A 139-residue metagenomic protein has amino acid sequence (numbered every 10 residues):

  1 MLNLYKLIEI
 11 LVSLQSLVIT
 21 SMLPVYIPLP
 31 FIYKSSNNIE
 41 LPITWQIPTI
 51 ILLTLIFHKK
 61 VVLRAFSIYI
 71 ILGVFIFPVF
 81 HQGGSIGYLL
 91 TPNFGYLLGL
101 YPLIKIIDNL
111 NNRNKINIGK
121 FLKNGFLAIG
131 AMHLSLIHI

Functional and structural regions predicted by a protein language model:
M1-L63: Hydrophobic transmembrane alpha-helices
N3-L23, S85-L134: Short helix-perturbing small/polar motifs within transmembrane alpha-helices
S21-E40, I68-L103: Interfacial aromatic-anchored transmembrane helix boundaries in multi-pass membrane proteins
V62-F66, F121: Alpha-helical transmembrane segments and their helix-entry boundary regions
I71-I76, I129-S135: Membrane-embedded alpha-helical segments of transport systems, primarily multispan ion/solute transporters
I137-I139: Conserved small/polar residues in nucleotide/adenosyl-binding loops
